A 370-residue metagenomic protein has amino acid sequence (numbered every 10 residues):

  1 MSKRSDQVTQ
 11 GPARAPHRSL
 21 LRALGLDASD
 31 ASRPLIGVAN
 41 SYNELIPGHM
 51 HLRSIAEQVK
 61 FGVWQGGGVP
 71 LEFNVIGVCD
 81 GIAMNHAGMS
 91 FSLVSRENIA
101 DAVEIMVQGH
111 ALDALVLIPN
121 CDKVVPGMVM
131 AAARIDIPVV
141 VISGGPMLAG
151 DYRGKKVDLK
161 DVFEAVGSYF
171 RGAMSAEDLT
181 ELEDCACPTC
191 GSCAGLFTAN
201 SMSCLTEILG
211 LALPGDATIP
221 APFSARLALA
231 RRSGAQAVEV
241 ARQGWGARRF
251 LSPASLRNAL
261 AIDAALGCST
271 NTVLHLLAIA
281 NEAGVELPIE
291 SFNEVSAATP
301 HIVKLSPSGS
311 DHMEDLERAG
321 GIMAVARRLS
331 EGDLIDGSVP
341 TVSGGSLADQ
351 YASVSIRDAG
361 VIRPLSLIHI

Functional and structural regions predicted by a protein language model:
M1-M50, I55-I76, G81-I82, A87-S92 (+3 more regions): Catalytic or ion-coupling anion/metal-binding cores of large enzyme and transporter domains
S92-D101: Glycine-rich, highly charged phosphate/nucleotide-binding loops
N98-I99, N120-V124, A254: Short, glycine/acidic-rich beta->alpha junctions
V107-M128, V140-S143: A short, small-residue-rich loop immediately preceding and capping a beta-strand
